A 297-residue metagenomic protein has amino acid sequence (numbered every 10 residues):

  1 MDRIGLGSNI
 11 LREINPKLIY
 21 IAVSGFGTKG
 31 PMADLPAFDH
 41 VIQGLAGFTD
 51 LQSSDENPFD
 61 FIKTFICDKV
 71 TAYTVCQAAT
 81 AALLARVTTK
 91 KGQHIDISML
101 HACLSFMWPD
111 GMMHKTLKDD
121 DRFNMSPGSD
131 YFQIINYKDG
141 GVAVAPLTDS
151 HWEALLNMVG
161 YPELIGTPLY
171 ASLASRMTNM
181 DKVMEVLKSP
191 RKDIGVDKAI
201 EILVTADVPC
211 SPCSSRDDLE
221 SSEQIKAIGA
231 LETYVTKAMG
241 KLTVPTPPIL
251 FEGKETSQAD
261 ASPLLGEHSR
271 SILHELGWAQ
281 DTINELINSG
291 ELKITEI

Functional and structural regions predicted by a protein language model:
D2-L147, A154: Active-site-adjacent "lid/gating" segments in soluble enzymes
L6, Y161-L164, I225, W278 (+1 more regions): Helix N-cap/coil-helix junction residues
N9-L11, P36, I225-L231, E296-I297: Short low-complexity, flexible loop/linker segments enriched in glycine and/or proline with clustered acidic
C103, N179, D218-S222, I294: Beta-rich nucleic-acid/ligand-interaction surfaces
D130-A206, C210: Aromatic-enriched alpha-helical interface/lid elements that frame and gate functional surfaces
T205-S257: A glycine-rich dinucleotide-binding beta-alpha-beta segment and adjacent secondary-structure elements that constitute
V235, M239-E285: Flexible, small-/acidic-enriched active-site or ligand-binding loops
D281, E285-I297: Amphipathic terminal alpha-helices
